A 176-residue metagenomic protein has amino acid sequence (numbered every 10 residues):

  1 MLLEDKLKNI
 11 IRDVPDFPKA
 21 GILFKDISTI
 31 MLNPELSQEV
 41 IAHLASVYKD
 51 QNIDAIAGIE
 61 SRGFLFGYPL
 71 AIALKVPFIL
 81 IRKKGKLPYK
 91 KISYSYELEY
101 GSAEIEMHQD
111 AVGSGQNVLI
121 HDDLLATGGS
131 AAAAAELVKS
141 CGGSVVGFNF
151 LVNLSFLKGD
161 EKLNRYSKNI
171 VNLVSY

Functional and structural regions predicted by a protein language model:
M1-Y176: PRPP-associated nucleotide enzymes
